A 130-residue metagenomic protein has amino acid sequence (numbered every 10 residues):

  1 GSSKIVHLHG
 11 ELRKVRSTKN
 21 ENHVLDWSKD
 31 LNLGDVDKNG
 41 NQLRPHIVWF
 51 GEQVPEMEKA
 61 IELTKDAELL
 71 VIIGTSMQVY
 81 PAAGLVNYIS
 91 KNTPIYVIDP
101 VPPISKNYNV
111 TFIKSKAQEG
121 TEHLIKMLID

Functional and structural regions predicted by a protein language model:
G1-D130: Conserved catalytic alpha/beta core of Sir2/sirtuin-type deacylases, generalized to analogous enzyme cores that bind
